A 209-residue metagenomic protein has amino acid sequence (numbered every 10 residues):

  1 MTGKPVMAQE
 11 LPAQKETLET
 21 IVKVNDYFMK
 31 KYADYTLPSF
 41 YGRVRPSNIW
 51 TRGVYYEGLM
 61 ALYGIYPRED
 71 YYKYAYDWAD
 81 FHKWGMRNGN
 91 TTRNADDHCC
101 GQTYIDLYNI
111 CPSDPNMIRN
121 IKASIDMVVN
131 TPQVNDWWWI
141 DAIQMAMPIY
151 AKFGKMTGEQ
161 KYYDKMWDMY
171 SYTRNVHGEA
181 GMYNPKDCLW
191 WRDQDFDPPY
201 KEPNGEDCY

Functional and structural regions predicted by a protein language model:
M1-T2: Bacterial N-terminal signal peptides
V6-Y209: Glycan-recognition and catalytic cores of secretory/periplasmic carbohydrate-active enzymes
